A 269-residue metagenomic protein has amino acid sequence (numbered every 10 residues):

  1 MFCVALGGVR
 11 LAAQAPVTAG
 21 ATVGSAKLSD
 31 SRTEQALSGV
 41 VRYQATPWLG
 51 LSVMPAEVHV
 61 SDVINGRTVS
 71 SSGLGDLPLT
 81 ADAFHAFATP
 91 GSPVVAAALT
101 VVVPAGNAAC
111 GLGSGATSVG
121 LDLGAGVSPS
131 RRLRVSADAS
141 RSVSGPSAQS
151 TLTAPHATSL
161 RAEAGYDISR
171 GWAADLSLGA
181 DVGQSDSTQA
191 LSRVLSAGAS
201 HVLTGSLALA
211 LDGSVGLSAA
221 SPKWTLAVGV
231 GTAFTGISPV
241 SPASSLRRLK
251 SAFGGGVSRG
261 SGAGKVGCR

Functional and structural regions predicted by a protein language model:
M1-G8: Bacterial N-terminal signal peptides
A13-P146, S150, A154-R269: Transmembrane beta-barrel domains of Gram-negative outer membranes and organellar outer membranes
